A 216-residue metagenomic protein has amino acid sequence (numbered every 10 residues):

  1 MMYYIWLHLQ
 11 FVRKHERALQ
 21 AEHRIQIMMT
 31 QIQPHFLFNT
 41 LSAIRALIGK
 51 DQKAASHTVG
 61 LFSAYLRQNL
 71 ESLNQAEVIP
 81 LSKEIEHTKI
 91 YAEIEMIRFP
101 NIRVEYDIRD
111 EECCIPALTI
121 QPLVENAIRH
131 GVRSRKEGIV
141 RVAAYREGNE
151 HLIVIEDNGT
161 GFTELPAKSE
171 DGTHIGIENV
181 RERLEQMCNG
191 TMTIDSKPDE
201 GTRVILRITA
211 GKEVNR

Functional and structural regions predicted by a protein language model:
M1-I32, F36-I175, N179-T193: Two-component histidine phosphotransfer core
I139, G161, P198-I205: Glycine-rich nucleotide-binding loop
R146-G148, P198-E200, A210: A short coil/beta-turn micro-motif at the C-terminal edge of the histidine kinase catalytic ATP-binding domain
L206-K212: C-terminal beta-strand of the catalytic ATP-binding
V214-R216: Short, charged, solvent-exposed linker or helix-capping segments at domain edges/interfaces that act as flexible hinges
